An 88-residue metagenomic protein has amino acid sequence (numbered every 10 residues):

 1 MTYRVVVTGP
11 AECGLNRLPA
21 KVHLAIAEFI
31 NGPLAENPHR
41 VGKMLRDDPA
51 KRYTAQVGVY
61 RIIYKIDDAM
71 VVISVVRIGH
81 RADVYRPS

Functional and structural regions predicted by a protein language model:
M1-R17, K21-L24, E28, Y60 (+1 more regions): Enriched for short, Lys/Arg-rich terminal
N31-Q56: A short, surface-exposed loop/turn module that caps and links secondary-structure elements
